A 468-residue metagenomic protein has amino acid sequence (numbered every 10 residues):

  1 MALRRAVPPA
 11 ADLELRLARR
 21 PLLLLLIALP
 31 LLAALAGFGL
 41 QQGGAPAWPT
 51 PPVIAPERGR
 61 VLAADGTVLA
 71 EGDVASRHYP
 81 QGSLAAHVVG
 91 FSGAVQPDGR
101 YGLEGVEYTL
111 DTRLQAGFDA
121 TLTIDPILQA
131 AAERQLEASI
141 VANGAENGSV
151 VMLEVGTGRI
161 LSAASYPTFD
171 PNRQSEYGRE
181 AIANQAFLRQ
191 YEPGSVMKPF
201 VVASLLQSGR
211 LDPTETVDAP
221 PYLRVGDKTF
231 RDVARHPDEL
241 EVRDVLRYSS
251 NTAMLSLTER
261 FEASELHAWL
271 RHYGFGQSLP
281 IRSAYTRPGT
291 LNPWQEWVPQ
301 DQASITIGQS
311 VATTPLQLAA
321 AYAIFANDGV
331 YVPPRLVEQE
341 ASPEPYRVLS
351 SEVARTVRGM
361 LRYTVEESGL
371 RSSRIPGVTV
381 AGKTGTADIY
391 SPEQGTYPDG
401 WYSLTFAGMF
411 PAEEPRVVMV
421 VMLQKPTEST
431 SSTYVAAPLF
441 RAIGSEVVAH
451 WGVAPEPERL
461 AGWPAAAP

Functional and structural regions predicted by a protein language model:
M1-Q174, Q185-Q190, S195, E215 (+3 more regions): Periplasmic/cell-envelope proteins involved in peptidoglycan metabolism and beta-lactam response
A2-P8, G156-S195, F200-K425, S432 (+2 more regions): Beta-lactam-recognizing serine transpeptidase/beta-lactamase-like catalytic domain environment
